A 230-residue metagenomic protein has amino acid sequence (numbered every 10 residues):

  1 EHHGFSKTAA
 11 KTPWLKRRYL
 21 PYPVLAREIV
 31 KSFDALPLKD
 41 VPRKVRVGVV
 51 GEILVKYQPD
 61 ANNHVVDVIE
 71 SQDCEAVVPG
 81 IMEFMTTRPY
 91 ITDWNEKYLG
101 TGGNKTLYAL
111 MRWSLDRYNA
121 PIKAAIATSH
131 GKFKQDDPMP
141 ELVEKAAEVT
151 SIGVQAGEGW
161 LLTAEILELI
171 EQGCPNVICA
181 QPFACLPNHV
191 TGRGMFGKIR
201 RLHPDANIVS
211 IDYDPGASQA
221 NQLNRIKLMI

Functional and structural regions predicted by a protein language model:
E1-I230: An N-terminal assembly and electron-transfer interface module characteristic of large anaerobic redox and radical
